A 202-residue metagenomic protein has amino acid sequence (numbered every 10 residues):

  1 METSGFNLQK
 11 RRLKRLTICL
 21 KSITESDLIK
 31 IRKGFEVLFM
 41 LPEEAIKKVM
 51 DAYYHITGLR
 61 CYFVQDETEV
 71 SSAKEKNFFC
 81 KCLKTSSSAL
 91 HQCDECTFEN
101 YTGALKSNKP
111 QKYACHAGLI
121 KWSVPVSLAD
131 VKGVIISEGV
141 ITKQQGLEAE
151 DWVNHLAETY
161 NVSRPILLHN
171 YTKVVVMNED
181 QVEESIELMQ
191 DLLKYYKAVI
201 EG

Functional and structural regions predicted by a protein language model:
G5-L16, D27, K33: Intrinsically disordered, low-complexity segments enriched in serine/proline and basic residues
I23-D27, V70-E75, Y160-H169: Short, compositionally biased low-complexity segments
I29-G118: Structured interaction and signal-relay segments at domain junctions
I31-Y53, V134-G202: Juxtadomain coupling helices with adjacent low-complexity linkers
C96, Y101-H155, E184-M189: Sensory/regulatory domains in signal-transduction proteins
